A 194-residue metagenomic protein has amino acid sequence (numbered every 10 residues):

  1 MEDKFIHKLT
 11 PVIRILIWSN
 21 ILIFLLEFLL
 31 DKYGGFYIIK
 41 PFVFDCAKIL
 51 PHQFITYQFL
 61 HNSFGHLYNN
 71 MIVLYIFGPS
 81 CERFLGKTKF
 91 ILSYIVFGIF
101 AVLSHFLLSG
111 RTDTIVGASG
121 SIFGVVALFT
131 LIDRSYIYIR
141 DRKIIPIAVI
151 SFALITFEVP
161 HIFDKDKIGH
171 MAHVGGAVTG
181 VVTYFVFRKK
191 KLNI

Functional and structural regions predicted by a protein language model:
M1-I194: A detector for small-residue-rich transmembrane helices and their helix-helix packing motifs
